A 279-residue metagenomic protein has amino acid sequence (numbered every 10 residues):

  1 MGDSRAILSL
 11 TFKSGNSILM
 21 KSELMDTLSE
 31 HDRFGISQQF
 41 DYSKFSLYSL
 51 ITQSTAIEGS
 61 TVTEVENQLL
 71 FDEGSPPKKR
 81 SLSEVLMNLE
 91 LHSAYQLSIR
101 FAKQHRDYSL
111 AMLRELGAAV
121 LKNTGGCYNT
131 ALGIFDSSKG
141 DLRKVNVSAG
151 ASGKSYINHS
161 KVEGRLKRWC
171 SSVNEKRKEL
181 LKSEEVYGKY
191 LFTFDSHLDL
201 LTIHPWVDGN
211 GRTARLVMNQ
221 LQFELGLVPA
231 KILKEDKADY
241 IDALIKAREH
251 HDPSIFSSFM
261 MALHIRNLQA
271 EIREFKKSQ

Functional and structural regions predicted by a protein language model:
M1-D208, R212-Q279: FIC/Doc superfamily catalytic core
